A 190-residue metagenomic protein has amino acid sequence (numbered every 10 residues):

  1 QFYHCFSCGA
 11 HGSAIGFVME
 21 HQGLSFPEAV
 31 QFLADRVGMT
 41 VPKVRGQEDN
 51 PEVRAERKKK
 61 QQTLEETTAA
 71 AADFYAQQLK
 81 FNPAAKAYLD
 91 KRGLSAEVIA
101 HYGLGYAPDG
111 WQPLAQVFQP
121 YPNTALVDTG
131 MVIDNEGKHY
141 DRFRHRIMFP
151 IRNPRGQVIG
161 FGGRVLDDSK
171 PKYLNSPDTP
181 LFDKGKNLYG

Functional and structural regions predicted by a protein language model:
Q1-G23, Q31: N-terminal single-stranded DNA-binding subdomain of primase/primase-helicase replication proteins
C5, V18, L89, F149 (+1 more regions): Terminal peptide-recognition signature
E28-F81: Conserved active-site segments centered on acidic
G46-N50, I99-A100, Y106: Terminal amphipathic helices with adjacent charged low-complexity linkers/tails
D49, V53-A71, P108-G190: Phosphate-handling DNA/RNA-contact segment within nucleic-acid enzymes
A72-A76, Y102-A107: Conserved short loop/turn motifs at secondary-structure junctions
A85: OB-fold/S1-family RNA-binding modules
